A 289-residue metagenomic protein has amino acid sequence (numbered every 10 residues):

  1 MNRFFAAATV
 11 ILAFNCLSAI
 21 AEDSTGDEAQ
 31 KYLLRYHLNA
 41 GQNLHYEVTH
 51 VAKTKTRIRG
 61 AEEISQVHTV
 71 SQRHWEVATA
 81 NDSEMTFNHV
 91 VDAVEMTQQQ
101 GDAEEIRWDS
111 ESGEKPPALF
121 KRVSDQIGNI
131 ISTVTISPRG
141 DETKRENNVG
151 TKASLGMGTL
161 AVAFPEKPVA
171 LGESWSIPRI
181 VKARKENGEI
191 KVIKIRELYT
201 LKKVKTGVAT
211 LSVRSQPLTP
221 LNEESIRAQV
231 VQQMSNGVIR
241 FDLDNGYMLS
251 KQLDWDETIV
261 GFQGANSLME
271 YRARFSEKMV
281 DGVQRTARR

Functional and structural regions predicted by a protein language model:
M1-F4: Positively charged n-region of N-terminal signal peptides that target proteins for export
A7-C16: Bacterial N-terminal signal peptides
L17-A21: Sec/Tat signal peptide C-region and signal peptidase I cleavage site
E22-R289: Signature of exported/secreted
